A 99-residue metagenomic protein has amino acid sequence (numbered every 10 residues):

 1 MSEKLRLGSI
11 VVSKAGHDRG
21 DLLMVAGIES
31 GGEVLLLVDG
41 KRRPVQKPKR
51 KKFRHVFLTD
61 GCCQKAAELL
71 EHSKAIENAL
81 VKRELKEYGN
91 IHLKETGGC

Functional and structural regions predicted by a protein language model:
S2-L7, K14-A15, M24-C99: Ferredoxin-like alpha/beta domains used as RNA- or RNAP-binding modules
G20: Short coil/loop residues immediately preceding or within conserved phosphate-binding loops of NTP-utilizing enzyme
